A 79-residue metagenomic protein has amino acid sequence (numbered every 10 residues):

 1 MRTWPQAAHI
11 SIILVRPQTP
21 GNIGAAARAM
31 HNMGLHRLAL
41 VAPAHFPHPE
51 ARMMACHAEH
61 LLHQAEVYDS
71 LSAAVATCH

Functional and structural regions predicted by a protein language model:
M1-H79: Post-transcriptional modification and biogenesis factors for structured RNAs of the translation apparatus
